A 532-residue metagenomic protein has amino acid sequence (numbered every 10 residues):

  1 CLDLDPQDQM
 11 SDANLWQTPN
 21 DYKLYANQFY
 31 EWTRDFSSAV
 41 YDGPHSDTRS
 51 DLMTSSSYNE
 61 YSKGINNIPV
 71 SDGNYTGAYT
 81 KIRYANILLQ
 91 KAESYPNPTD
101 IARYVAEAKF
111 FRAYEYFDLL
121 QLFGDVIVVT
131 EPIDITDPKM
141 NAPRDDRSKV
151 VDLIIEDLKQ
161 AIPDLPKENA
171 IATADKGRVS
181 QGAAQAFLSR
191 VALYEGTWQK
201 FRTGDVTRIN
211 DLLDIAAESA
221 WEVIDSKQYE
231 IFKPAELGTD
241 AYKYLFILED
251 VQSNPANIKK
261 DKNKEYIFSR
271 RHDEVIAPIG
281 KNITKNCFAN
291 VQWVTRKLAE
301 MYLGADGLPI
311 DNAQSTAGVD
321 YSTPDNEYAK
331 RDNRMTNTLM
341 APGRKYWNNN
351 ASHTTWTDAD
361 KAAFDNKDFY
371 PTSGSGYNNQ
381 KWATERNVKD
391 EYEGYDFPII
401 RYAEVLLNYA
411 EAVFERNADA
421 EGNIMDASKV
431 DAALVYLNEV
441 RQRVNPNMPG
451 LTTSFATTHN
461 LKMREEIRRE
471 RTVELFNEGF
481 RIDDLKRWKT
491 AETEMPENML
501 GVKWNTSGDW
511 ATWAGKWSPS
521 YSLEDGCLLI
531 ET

Functional and structural regions predicted by a protein language model:
C1, A78-K81, L153-I155, K176 (+6 more regions): Long, intrinsically disordered, low-complexity segments
C1-N20, I154, S189, A410: Bacterial Sec-dependent N-terminal signal peptides
T18-N27, E31-T33, S56-G124, D137-A174 (+7 more regions): Conserved, well-structured interaction surfaces
A113, L188-S189, G394-N447: Extended amphipathic alpha-helical segments enriched in small hydrophobics
L120-L122, I127, V191-T203, E415-A420: Short coil/turn linking the two alpha-helices of tandem helical-hairpin repeats
P132-A235, D240-D250: Hydrophobic, small-residue-rich alpha-helical packing segments that form membrane-like cores
N263-N366: Glycine-rich, aromatic-lined ligand/substrate-binding cores of catalytic and carbohydrate-binding domains
